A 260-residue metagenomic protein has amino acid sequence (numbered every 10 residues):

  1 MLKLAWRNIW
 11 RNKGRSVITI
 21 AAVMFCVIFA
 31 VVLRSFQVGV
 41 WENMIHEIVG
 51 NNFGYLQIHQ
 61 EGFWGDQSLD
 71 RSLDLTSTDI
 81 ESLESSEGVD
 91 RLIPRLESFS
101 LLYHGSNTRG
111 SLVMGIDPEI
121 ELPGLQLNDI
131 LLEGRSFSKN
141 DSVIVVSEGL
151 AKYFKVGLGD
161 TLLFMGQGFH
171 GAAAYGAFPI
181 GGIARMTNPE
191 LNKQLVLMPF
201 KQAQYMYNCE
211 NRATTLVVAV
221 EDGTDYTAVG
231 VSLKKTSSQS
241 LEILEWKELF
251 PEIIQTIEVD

Functional and structural regions predicted by a protein language model:
M1-V31, V40-W41, H46, G50: N-terminal Sec/SRP start-transfer signal
I28, V32-L112, R135-N140, K235 (+1 more regions): Hydrophobic, regular-secondary-structure patches
G54, S142, R212-L216: Short amphipathic alpha-helical segments
Q67-L75, Y103-G110, E121-Q126, N140-D141 (+5 more regions): Solvent-exposed, non-transmembrane alpha-helical starts
E87-D90, F154, N211, L241: Structural motif
L96, R109-I116, L132-K201: Hydrophobic secondary-structure segments that place a key small or acidic residue at a functional site
G168-D260: Mechanotransmission and gating elements of multispan inner-membrane complexes involved in transport and envelope
